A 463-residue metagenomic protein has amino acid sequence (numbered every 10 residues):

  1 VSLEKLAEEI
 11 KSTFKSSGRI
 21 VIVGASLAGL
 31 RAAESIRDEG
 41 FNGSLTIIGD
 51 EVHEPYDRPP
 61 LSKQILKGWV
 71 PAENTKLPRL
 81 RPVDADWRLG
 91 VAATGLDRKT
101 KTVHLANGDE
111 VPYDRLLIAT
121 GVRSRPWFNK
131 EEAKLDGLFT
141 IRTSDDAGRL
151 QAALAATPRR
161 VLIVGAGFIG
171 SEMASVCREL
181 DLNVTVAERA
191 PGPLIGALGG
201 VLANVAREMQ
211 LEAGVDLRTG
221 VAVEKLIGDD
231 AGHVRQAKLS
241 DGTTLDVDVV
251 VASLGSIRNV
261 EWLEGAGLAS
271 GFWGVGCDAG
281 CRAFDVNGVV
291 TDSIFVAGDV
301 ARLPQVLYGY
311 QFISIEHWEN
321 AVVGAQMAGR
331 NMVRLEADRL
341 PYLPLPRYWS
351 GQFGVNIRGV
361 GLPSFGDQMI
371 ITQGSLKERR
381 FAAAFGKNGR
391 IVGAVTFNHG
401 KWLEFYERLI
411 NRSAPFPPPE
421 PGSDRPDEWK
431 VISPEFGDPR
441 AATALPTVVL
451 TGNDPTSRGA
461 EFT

Functional and structural regions predicted by a protein language model:
S2, E8-K11, K15-R19, V300-W402 (+1 more regions): Mid-to-C-terminal Rossmann-like scaffold of FAD/NAD(P)H-dependent oxidoreductases
S2, K134-T157, H233, K238 (+2 more regions): FAD-site-proximal beta/loop scaffold in flavoenzymes
S2-A7, T120-L180, A279: Glycine-rich dinucleotide-binding loop and its adjacent helix/turn
E9-R88, A174-L198, F405: Beta1-alpha1 glycine-rich phosphate/pyrophosphate-binding loop at the start of Rossmann-like nucleotide-binding domains
F14-R19, R235, L245-V275, F353-P439: C-terminal catalytic lobe of FAD-dependent flavoproteins
V23, V111-R123, V164, L245-S256 (+1 more regions): Short hydrophobic core segments
H53, P59, P158-V161, F168-K225 (+1 more regions): Rossmann-like dinucleotide-binding cores of NAD(P)H-dependent redox enzymes
L89-T100, T219-H233: A conserved short coil-to-beta-strand element within the FAD-binding core of flavoproteins
